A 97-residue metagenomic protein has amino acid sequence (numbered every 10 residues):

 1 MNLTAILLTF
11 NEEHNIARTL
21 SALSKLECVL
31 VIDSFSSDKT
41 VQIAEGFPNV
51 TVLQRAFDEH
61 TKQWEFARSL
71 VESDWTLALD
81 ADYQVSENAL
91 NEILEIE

Functional and structural regions predicted by a protein language model:
N2-T4: Cell-envelope/extracellular polymer assembly enzymes that use nucleotide-activated donors
I6-K25: Short, well-formed alpha-helical segments that are part of the catalytic scaffolds of diverse glycosyltransferases
I32, R55, L79-A81: Catalytic metal- and UDP-sugar-binding loop of GT-A-like glycosyltransferases, i.e., residues flanking the conserved
D33-Q42: A conserved acidic beta->alpha catalytic loop
K39, T61, L79-I96: Acidic donor-binding/catalytic loop of UDP-sugar-dependent glycosyltransferases, especially processive GT2
E45-V50: Short, conserved SAM-binding/catalytic segment of Class I S-adenosyl-L-methionine-dependent methyltransferases
A56-V71: Glycine-rich, basic loop-to-helix element that forms the pyrophosphate-binding segment of sugar-nucleotide handling
T76: Short aromatic/hydrophobic "clamp" motif used to bind/position activated sugar donors
